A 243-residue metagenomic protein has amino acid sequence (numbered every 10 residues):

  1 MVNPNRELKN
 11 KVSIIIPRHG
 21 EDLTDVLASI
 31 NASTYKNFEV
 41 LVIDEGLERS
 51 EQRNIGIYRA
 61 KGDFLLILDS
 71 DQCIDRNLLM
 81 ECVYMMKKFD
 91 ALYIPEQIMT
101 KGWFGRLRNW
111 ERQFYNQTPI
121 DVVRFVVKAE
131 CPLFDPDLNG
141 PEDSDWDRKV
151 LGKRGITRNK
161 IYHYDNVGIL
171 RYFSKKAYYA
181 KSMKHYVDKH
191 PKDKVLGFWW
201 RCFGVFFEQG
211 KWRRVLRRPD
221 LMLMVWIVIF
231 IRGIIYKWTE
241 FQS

Functional and structural regions predicted by a protein language model:
N10-I15, S29, E39, D145: Cell-envelope/extracellular polymer assembly enzymes that use nucleotide-activated donors
G20-S33: Short, well-formed alpha-helical segments that are part of the catalytic scaffolds of diverse glycosyltransferases
G46-A60: Glycine-rich, basic loop-to-helix element that forms the pyrophosphate-binding segment of sugar-nucleotide handling
L65: Short aromatic/hydrophobic "clamp" motif used to bind/position activated sugar donors
R76-F104: Conserved donor NDP-sugar-binding/catalytic core segment of glycosyltransferases
M99, R108-V127, D137-N139: A recurrent flexible, glycine/aromatic-enriched loop bordering the glycosyltransferase active site that acts as
E130-C131, D137-D165: A short, conserved alpha-helix in the catalytic core of glycosyltransferases
L170, S174-S243: Non-catalytic, C-terminal membrane-associated alpha-helical segments of glycosyltransferases
